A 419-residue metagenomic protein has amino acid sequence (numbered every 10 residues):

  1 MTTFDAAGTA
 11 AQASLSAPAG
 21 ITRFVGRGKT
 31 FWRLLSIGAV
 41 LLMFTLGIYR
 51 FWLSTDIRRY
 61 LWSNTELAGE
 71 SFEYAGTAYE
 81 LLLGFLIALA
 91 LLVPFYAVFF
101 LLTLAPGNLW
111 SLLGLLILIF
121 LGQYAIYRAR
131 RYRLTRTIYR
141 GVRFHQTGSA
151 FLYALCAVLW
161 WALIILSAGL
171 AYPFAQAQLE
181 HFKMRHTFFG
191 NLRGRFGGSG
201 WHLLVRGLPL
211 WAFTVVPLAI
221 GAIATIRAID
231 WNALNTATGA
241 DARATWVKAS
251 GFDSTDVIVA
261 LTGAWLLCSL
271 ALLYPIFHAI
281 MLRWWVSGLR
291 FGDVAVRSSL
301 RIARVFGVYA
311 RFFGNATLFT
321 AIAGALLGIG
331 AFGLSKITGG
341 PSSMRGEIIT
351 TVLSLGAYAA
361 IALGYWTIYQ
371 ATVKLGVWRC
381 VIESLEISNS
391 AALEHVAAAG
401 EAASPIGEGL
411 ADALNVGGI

Functional and structural regions predicted by a protein language model:
T2-F31, L35-L192, L203, G207-L210 (+2 more regions): Transmembrane-helix bundle segments that line or gate the permeation/cavity pathway in multi-pass membrane proteins
V25-R33, I37, A78-L86, A105-L113 (+8 more regions): Structural motif marking the loop-to-transmembrane transition
L41-L46, I117-F120, L163-L170, P209-T225 (+3 more regions): Hydrophobic alpha-helical membrane-insertion segments
L61-S71, L134-F151, H181-L203, I280-F306 (+1 more regions): Juxtamembrane inter-helical linkers in multi-pass membrane proteins
V98-A125, F174-R195, T225-S254, G324-A362: Hydrophobic alpha-helical transmembrane segments and immediately flanking/interface helices in integral membrane
Q176, G200-P217, A260, L267-G292 (+1 more regions): Extended non-catalytic domains of envelope/secretory-pathway proteins
G200-L204, L208-W265, S269: Acidic, serine/threonine- and glycine-rich low-complexity intrinsically disordered segments that serve as flexible
N232-T238, I258-S269, L273, I280-G292 (+3 more regions): Juxtamembrane transition segments at transmembrane-helix termini in multipass membrane proteins
